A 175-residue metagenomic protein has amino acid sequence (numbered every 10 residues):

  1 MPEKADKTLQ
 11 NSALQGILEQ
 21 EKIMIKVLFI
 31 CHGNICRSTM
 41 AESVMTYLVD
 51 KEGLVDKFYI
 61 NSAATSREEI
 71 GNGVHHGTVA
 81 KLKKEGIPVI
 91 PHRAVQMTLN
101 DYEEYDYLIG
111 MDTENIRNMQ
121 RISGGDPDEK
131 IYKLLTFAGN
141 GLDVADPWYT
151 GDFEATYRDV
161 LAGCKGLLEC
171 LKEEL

Functional and structural regions predicted by a protein language model:
K7-Q20: Short, positively charged and aromatic/hydrophobic N-terminal segments
S12, T39, V74, A145-P147: Proline-rich low-complexity regions
I17-E104, E169-L175: Conserved active-site segments centered on acidic
C31, L82, I109-G110, V160: Hydrophobic structural packing positions in well-ordered secondary structure
S38, M111-D112: Replace "coordinates the UDP/GDP/TDP-sugar" with "coordinates nucleotide-activated sugar donors
Y107, T113-L175: Phosphate-binding/catalytic loops
